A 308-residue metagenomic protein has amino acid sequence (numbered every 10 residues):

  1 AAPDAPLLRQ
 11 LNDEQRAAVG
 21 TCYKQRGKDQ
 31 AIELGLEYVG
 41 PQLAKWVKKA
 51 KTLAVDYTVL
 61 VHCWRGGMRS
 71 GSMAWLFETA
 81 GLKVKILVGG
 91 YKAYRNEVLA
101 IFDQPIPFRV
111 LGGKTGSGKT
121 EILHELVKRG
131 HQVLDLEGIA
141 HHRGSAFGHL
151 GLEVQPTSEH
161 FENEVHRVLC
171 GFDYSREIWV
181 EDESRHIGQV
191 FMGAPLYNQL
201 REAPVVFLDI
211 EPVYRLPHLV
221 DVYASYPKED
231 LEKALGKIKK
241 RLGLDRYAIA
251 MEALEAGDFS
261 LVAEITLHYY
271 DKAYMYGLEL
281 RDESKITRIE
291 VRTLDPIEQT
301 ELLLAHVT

Functional and structural regions predicted by a protein language model:
A1-A54: Positively charged, proline/Ser/Thr-rich regional signature most characteristic of the Rhodanese/CDC25-like
P6-L8, L60, K85, R109-L111 (+4 more regions): Hydrophobic/aromatic beta-strand patches that form the interior of the parallel beta-sheet core in alpha/beta enzyme
E37-I86: Catalytic cysteine-centered active loop of the rhodanese-like fold, especially the PTP/DSP P-loop
L53-A54, A100-F108: Phosphate-binding P-loop
M68-R69, R109-K128: Glycine-rich phosphate-binding P-loop
E78, L82-R95, D135-A140: A short glycine-rich beta-strand->turn/loop micro-motif centered on a GG-aromatic cluster
K128-N198: Conserved nucleotide-sensing/catalytic segment adjacent to the nucleotide-binding pocket in NTP-handling enzymes
Q199-V205, D209-T308: Conserved NTP phosphate-binding and transfer environment spanning the P-loop NTPase/kinase superfamily
